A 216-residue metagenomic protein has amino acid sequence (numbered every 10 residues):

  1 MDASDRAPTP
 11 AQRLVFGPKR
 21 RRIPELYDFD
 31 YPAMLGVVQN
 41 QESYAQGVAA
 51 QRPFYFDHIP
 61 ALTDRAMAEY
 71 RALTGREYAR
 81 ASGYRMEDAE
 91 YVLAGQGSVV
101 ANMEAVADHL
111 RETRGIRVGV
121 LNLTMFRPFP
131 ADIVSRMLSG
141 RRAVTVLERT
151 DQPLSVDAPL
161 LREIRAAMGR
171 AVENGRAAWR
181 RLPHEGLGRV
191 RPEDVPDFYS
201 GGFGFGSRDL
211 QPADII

Functional and structural regions predicted by a protein language model:
M1-S82: Conformationally flexible catalytic loops at phosphate/diphosphate-handling active centers
A7-P8, G83-E87, R136-L138, V190-E193: Solvent-exposed alpha-helices and their adjacent loops that cap or buttress functional pockets in soluble metabolic
I59-Y78, G95-M103, L123-P130: A general structural motif
R80, Y84-I116, F129-R136: Redox- and metal-dependent alpha/beta enzyme cores, enriched for Fe-S-associated oxidoreductases and cofactor-handling
L121-R127, S200-F205: Short beta->alpha junction loops
A131-Q152: A structural-propensity feature for long, helix-poor, extended segments
T145-I216: Peripheral docking tails and interdomain loops at the edges of cofactor- or intermediate-handling domains
